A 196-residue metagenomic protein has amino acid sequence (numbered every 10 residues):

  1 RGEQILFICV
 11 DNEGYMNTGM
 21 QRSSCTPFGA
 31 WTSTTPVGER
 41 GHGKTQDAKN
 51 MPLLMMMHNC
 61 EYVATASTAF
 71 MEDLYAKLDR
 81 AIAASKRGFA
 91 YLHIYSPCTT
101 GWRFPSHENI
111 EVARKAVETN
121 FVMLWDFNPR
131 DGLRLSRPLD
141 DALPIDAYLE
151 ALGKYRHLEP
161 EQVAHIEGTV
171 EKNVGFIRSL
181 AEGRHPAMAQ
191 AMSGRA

Functional and structural regions predicted by a protein language model:
R1-Q21, A69-A76, R80-A81: Thiamine diphosphate
I5, G88-I94: Generic beta-sheet signal
D11, C60-E61, T68-A69, I94-P97 (+1 more regions): Histidine- and/or cysteine-centered catalytic micro-motif in compact active-site loops
G19-R22, F104-S106: Short aromatic-enriched loop/helix-cap "lid" or pocket-rim segments at secondary-structure transitions that line
S23-P27, E108-E111: Short, hinge-like loop/turn segments at secondary-structure boundaries
T26-A84: Conserved thiamine diphosphate
K86, S96-A196: Flexible, low-complexity linker and terminal segments
